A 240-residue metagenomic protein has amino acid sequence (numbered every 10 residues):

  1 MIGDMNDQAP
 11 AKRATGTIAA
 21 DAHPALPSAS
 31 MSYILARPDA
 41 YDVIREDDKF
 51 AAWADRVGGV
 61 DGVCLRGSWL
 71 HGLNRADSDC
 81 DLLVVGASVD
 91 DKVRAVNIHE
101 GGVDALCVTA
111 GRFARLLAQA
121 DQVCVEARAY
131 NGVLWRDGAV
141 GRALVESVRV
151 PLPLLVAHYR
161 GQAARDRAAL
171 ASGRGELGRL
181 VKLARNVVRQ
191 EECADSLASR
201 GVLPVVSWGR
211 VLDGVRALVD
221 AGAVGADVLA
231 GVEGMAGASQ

Functional and structural regions predicted by a protein language model:
D4-D7: Intrinsic-disorder-associated, low-complexity terminal segments enriched in Asp/Asn/His/Tyr and depleted of Lys/Arg
G16, H23-L65: Helical scaffold of the NTase/Pol beta-like nucleotidyltransferase catalytic core
E46-A95: Active-site nucleotide-donor binding segment shared across nucleotidyl transfer reactions
L82-V84, V89-G101, A221, L229-M235: Structured N-terminal alpha/beta-domain signature that marks small ligand/cofactor-binding or signaling modules
V93-Q162: A basic- and aromatic-enriched beta-loop-alpha substructure that forms the phosphate/nucleotide- and DNA/RNA-contacting
D137-Q240: Conserved nucleotidyltransferase catalytic core and NTase-mimicking acidic/glycine-rich helix/loop elements in nucleic
